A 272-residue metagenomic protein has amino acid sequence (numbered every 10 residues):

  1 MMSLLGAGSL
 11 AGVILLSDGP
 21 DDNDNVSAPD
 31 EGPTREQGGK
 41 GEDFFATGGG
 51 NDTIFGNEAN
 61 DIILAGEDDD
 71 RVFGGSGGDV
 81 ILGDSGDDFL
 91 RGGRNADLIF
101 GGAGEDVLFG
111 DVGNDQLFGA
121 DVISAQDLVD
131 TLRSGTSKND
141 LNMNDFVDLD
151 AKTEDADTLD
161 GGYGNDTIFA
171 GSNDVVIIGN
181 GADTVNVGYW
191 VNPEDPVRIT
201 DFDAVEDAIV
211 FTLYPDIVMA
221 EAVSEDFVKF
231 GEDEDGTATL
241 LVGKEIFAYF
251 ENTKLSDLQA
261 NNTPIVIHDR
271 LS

Functional and structural regions predicted by a protein language model:
M1-S17, D226-S272: Low-complexity acidic/polar repeat-biased segments
I14-K40, G48: Membrane-engaging insertion elements
L15-G19, D111-D157, V187-W190: Acidic/polar low-complexity surface segments
D30-P33, K40-E42, G49-N51, E58-N60 (+13 more regions): Extracellular, beta-strand-rich repeat scaffolds characterized by small/acidic residue-biased motifs
G119, L128, F169-D174, D195: Short glycine/acidic-rich loop motifs that flank beta-strands on beta-rich extracellular proteins
V122, W190-N192, D203-V218, K254: Acidic glycine-/aspartate-rich tracts in secreted/extracellular proteins
